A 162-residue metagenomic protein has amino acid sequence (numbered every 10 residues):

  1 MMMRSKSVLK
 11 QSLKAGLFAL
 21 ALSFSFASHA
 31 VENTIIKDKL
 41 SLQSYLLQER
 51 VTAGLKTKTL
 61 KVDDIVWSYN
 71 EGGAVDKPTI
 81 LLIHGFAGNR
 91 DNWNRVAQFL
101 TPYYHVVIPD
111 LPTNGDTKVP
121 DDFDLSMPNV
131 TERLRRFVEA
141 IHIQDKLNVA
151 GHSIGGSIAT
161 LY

Functional and structural regions predicted by a protein language model:
R4-T79, P102-Y104, H142-D145: Alpha/beta-hydrolase fold catalytic core
F24-S28, T117, S153: Short linear Ser/Thr-Pro motifs
T52, T59-K61, G85, D122 (+1 more regions): Pocket-edge positions in alpha/beta enzyme catalytic cores
D63, N70, L111-A150: Active-site loop/oxyanion-hole signature of alpha/beta-hydrolase fold enzymes
I65, G72-D116: Conserved HGGG/HGGXW glycine-rich cap/lid loop of the alpha/beta-hydrolase fold
N94, R135, T160-L161: Short, hydrophobic alpha-helix immediately C-terminal to the catalytic nucleophile
G151, G155, A159: Gly/Ala-rich beta-loop-alpha elbow adjacent to hydrolase catalytic centers
